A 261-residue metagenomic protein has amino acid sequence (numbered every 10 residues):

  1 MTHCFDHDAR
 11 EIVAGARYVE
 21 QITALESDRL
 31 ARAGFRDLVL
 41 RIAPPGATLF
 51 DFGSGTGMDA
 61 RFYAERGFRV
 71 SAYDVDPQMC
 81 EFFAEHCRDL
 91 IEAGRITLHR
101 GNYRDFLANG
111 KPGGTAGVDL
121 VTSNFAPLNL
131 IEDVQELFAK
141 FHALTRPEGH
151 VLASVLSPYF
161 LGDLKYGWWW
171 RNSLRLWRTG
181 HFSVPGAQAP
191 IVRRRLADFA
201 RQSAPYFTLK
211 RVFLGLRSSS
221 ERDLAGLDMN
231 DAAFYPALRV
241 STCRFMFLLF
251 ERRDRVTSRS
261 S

Functional and structural regions predicted by a protein language model:
M1-P44, M58, F62: Conserved class I S-adenosyl-L-methionine
G46-G55: Conserved class I S-adenosyl-L-methionine
T56-F106: Class I SAM-dependent methyltransferase SAM/SAH-binding core
N109-V121: A short acidic, Gly/Pro-enriched loop at the edge of an enzyme's catalytic core that lines a small-molecule cofactor
L120-D133: A short SAM/SAH-binding and catalytic strip from SAM-dependent methyltransferases
Q135-P147: A short glycine-rich, Lys/Arg-flanked "PGG" loop and its adjoining helix->strand segment in the class I
L152-R178: Conserved class I S-adenosyl-L-methionine
Q188-F207, R211-V212: Short alpha-helix
